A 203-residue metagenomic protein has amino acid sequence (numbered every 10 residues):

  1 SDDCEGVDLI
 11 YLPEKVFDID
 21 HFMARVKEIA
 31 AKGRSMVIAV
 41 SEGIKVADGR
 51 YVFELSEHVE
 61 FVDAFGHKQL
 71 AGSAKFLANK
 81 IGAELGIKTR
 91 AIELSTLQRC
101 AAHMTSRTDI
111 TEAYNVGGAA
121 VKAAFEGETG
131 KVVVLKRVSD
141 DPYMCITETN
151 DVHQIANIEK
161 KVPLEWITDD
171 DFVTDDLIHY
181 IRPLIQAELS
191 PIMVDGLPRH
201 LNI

Functional and structural regions predicted by a protein language model:
S1-R90: Accessory alpha-helical/coil subdomains and C-terminal extensions that flank or cap enzyme catalytic cores
E57, F61, F65-I203: C-terminal non-catalytic interaction/assembly regions of soluble proteins
